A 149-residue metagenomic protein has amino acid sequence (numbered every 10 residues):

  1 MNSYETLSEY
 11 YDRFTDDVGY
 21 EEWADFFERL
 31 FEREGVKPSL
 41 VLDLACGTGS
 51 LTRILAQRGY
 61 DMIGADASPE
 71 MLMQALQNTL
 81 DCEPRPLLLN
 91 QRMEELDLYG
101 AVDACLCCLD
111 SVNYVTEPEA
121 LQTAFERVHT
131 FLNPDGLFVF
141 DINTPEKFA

Functional and structural regions predicted by a protein language model:
M1-K37: Conserved class I S-adenosyl-L-methionine
P38-A45: Conserved class I S-adenosyl-L-methionine
L42, S50-E95: Class I SAM-dependent methyltransferase SAM/SAH-binding core
D97-A104: A short acidic, Gly/Pro-enriched loop at the edge of an enzyme's catalytic core that lines a small-molecule cofactor
C108-D110: Residues lining the SAM
N113-V115: A short His-aromatic
Q122-P134: A short glycine-rich, Lys/Arg-flanked "PGG" loop and its adjoining helix->strand segment in the class I
L137-A149: Conserved class I S-adenosyl-L-methionine
